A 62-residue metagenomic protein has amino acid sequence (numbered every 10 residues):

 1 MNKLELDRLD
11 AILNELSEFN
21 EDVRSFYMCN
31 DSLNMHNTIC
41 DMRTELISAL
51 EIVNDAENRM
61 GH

Functional and structural regions predicted by a protein language model:
M1-L13: Short, charge/polar-rich alpha-helical segments
A11, E15-H62: Short, charge-rich amphipathic interface segments used for partner binding and complex assembly
